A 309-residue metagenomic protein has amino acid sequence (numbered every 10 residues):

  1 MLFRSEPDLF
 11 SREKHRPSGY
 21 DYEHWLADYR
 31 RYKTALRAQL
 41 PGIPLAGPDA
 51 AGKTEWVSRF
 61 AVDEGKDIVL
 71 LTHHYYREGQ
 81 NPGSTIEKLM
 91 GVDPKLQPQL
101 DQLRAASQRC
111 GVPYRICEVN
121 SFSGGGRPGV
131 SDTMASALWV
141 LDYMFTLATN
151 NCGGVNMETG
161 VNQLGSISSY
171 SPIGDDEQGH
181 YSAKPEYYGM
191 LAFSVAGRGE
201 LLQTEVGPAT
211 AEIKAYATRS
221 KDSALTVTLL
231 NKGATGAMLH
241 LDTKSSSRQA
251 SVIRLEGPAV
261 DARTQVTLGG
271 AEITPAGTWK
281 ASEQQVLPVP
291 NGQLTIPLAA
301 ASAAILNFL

Functional and structural regions predicted by a protein language model:
M1-I68, Y75-P98, G126-V140: Active-site cleft segment of glycoside hydrolase catalytic domains centered on the general acid/base Glu
F3-P7, P48-A51, H73-R77, C117-N120 (+3 more regions): Active-site-proximal beta-strand/loop segments in catalytic clefts of secreted hydrolases
Y29-Y32, H74-Y75, Q99-C110, R115: Structured alpha-helical segments in the cores of large, soluble enzyme domains
L40-P44, D67-V69, C110-P113, N151-G153: Short, well-ordered coil/turn segments that N-cap beta-strands
L45, L71, E118, L147 (+3 more regions): Conserved, mostly hydrophobic/aromatic
I116, N120-S223: Aromatic/acidic polysaccharide-binding cleft in carbohydrate-active enzymes
T210-A259, A301-I305: Carbohydrate-binding surface patches
S246-L294, L298: Acidic, Ser/Thr/Pro-rich beta/coil linker or hinge segments at domain junctions
